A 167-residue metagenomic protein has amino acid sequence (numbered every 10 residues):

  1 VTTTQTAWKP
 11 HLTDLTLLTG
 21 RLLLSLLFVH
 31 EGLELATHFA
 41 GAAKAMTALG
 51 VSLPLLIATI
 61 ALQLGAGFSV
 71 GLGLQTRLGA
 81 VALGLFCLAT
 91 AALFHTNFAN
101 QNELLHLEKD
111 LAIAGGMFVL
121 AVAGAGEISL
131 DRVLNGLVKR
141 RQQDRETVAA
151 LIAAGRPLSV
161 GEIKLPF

Functional and structural regions predicted by a protein language model:
V1-T37, K44, L53-G65, G71-F167: Extended, low-polarity transmembrane helix blocks
